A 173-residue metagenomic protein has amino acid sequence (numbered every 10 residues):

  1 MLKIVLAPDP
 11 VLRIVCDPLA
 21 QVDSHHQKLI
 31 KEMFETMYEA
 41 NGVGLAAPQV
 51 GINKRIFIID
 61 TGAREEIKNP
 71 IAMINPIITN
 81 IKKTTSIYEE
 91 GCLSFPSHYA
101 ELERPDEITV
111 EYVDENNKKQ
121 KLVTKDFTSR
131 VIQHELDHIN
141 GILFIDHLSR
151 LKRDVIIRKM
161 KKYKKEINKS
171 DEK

Functional and structural regions predicted by a protein language model:
M1-K173: Positively charged
